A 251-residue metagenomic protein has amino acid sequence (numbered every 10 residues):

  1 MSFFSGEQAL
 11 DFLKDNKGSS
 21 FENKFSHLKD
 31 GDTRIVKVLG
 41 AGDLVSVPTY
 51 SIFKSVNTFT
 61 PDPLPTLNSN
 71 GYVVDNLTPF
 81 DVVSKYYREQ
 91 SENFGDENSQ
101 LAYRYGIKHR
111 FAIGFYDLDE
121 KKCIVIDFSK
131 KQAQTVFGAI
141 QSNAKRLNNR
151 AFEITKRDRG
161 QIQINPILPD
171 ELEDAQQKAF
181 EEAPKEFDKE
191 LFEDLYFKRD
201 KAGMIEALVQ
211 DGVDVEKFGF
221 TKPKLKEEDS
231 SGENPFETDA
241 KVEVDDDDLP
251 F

Functional and structural regions predicted by a protein language model:
M1-S142, D194-L225, P250: OB-fold ssDNA-binding interfaces and closely related basic DNA-contact patches used across DNA replication/repair
E92-G95, S230, A240: Intrinsically disordered, low-complexity segments enriched in glycine/proline and serine/threonine
R110-A112, A151, Q161: Beta-strand-rich binding-surface signature of beta-sandwich/beta-barrel folds used to engage anionic ligands
F128, T155-D188: OB-fold/S1-family single-stranded nucleic acid-binding modules
T135-T155: Short nucleic-acid-contacting surface segments enriched for D/E, G, S/T with interspersed K/R
G232-F251: Short acidic, low-complexity intrinsically disordered linear motifs used for protein-protein interactions
